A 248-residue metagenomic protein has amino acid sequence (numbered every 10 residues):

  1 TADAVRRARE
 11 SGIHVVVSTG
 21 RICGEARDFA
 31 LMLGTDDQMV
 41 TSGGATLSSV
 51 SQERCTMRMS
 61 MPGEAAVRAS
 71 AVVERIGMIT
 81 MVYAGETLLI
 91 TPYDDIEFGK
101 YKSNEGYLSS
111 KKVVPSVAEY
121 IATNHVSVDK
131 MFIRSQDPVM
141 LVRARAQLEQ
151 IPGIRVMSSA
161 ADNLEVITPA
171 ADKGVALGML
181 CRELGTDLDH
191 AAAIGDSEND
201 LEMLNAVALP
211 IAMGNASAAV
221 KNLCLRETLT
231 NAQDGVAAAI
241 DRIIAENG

Functional and structural regions predicted by a protein language model:
T1, I22, G43, E86 (+5 more regions): A generic "binding-loop/recognition-motif" signal
A2-K102: Active-site phosphate-binding/coordination module
D3-S11, R27-M32, E64-R75, E119-T123 (+7 more regions): Replace "anionic and nucleotidyl ligands
A8, T19, G43, M131 (+3 more regions): Residue-level signal for inorganic ion chemistry
G12-V16, D36-D37, K130, D189-A191 (+1 more regions): Short active-site oxyanion
L33-T35, S42-G43, S51, I151-P152 (+2 more regions): Short, structured coil segments at secondary-structure junctions
V72, I76-I79, Y83-I194, E198 (+1 more regions): Conserved acidic, metal-coordinating active-site core of Asp-based, Mg2+-dependent phosphoryl-transfer enzymes
L164-G248: Mg2+-dependent phosphoryl-transfer enzymes with acidic/Ser/Thr/Gly-rich catalytic loops
